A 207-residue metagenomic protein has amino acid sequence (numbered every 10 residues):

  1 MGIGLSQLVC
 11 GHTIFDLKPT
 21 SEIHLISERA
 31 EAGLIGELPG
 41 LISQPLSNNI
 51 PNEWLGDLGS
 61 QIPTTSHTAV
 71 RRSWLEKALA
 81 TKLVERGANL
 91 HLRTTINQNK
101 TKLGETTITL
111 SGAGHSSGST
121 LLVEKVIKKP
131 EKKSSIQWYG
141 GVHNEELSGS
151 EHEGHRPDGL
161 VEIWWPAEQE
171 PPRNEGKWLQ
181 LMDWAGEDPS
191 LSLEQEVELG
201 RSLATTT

Functional and structural regions predicted by a protein language model:
M1-H24, D188-T207: N-terminal Rossmann-like FAD-binding beta1-loop-alpha1 element of flavoenzymes
I3, E28-A30, T95: An acidic- and aromatic-residue-enriched active-site/binding cleft used to recognize and process polar
G4, G40-L41, R71, S192: Alpha-helix initiation/capping motif
V9-P63, R72-E76: N-terminal FAD cofactor-binding segment of flavoenzymes
I14, K82-L83: Hydrophobic helix-cap positions at the C-terminus of alpha-helices in RecA-like/P-loop ATPase nucleotide-binding cores
L58-H67, P130-K133: Hydrophobic transmembrane alpha-helix bundles
I62-K82, E187-L191: Short beta-strand to alpha-helix junction loop
E85-T206: Predominantly flavin-linked oxidoreductase catalytic cores and closely associated redox partners
